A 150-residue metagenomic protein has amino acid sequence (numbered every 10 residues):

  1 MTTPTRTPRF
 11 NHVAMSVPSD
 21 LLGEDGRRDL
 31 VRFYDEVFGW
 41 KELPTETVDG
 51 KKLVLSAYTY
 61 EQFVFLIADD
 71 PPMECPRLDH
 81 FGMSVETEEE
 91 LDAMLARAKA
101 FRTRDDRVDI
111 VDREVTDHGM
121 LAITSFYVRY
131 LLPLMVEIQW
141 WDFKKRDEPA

Functional and structural regions predicted by a protein language model:
M1-H12, F101-A150: Vicinal oxygen chelate
N11-G23, M73-A100, T124-R129: Vicinal oxygen chelate
M15-F63: Core segments of cupin and vicinal oxygen chelate
V17-S19, I67-D70, E114: Short, well-ordered turn and helix-capping elements at secondary-structure junctions
S19-L21, E61, E89, L134 (+1 more regions): Residues that cap or initiate secondary-structure elements
L43, T47-E90: A short, hydrophobic/aromatic-rich structural module that often spans a beta strand with its adjoining loop
Y60-P71, A93-D109: A short, terminal or domain-edge coil/loop segment
